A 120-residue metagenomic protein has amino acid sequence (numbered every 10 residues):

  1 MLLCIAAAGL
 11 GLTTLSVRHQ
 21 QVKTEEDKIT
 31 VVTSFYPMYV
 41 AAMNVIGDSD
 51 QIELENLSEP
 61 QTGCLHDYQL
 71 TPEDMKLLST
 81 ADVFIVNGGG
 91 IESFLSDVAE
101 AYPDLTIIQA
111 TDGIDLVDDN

Functional and structural regions predicted by a protein language model:
M1-N120: Extracytoplasmic metal-acquisition and chelation regions
